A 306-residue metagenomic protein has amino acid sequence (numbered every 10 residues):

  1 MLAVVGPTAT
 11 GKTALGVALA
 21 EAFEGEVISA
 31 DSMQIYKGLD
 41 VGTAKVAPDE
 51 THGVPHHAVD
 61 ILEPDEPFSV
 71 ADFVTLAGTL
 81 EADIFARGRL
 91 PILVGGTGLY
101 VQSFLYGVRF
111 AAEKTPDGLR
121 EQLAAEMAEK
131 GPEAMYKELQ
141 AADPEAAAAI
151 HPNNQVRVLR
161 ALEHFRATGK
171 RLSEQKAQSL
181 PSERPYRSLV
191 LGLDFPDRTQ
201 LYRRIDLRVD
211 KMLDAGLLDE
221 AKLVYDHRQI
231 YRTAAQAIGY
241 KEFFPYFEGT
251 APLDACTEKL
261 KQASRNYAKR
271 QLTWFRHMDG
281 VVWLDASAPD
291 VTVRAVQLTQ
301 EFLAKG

Functional and structural regions predicted by a protein language model:
M1-G306: Phosphate/pyrophosphate-binding catalytic cores of soluble transferases and nucleic-acid-acting enzymes
